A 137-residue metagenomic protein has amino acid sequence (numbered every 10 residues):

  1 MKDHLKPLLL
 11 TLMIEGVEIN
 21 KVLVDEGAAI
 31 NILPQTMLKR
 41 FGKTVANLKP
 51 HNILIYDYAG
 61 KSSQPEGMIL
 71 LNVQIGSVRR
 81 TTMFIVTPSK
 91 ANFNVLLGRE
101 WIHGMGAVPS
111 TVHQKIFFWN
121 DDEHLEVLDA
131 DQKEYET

Functional and structural regions predicted by a protein language model:
M1-G16, L54-G67: Pepsin-like aspartyl protease folds
G16-N20, V78-R80: Short, surface-exposed connector motifs at secondary-structure boundaries
V22-V24: Short hydrophobic beta-strand that contains or immediately precedes a catalytic carboxylate
E26, I30-T137: Aspartic protease core domain of the pepsin/retropepsin superfamily
